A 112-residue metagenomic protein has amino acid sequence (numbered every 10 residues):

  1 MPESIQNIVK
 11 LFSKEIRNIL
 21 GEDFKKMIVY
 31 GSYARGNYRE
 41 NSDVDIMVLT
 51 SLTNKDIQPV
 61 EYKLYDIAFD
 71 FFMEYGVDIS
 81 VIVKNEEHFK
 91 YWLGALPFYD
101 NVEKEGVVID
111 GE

Functional and structural regions predicted by a protein language model:
M1-F24, R35-E40, S51-E112: Catalytic core of pol beta-like nucleotidyltransferases
D45-L49: Short beta-strand->loop micro-motif that forms the acidic, two-metal-ion catalytic signature in nucleotide-processing
